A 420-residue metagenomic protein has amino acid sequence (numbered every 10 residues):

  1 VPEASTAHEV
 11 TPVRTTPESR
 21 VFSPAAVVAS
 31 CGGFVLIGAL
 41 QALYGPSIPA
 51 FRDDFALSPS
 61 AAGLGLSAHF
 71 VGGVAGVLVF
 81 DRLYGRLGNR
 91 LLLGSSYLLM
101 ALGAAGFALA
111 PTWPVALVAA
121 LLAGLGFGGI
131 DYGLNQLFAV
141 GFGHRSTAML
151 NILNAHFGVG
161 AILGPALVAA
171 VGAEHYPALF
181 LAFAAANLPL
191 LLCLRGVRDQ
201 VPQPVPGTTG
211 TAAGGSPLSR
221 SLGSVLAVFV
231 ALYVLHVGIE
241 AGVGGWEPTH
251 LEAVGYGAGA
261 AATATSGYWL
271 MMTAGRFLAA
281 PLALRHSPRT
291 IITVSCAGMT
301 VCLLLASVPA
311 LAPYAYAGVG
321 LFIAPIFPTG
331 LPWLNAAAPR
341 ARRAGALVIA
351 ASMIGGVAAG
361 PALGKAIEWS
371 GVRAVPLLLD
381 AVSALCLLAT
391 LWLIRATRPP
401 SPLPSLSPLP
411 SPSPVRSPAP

Functional and structural regions predicted by a protein language model:
Y44-G45, L222-A274: Extracytoplasmic gate region of multi-pass secondary transporters
A56, G88, L109-P114, G143 (+2 more regions): Helix-breaking motifs and short loop linkers at transmembrane-helix boundaries and internal kinks in secondary membrane
A75-P114: Conserved MFS/SLC helix-loop-helix module at the cytosolic interface between two early adjacent transmembrane helices
G76-N89, G172, G275-P288, I367-E368: Helix-to-loop junctions at the C-terminal end of transmembrane segments in multipass secondary transporters
A119-A155: Cytoplasmic helix-loop-helix junction between adjacent transmembrane helices in 12-TM secondary transporters
G129-F142, A324-P339: Intracellular juxtamembrane helix-capping segments at the cytosolic ends of symmetry-related transmembrane helices
H144-R145, I152-D199: Helix-loop-helix hairpin linking two adjacent transmembrane segments in secondary transporters
H286-G330: C-terminal transmembrane helical hairpin of 12-TM major facilitator-type secondary transporters
